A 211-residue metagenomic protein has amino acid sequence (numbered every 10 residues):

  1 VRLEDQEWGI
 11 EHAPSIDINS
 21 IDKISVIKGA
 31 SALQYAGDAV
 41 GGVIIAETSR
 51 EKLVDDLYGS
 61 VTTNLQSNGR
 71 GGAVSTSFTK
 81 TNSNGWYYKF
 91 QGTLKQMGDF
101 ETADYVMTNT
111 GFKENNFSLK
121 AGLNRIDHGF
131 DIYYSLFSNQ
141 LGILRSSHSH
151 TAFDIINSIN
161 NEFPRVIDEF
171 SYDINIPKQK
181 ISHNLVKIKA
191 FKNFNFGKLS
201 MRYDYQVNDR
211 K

Functional and structural regions predicted by a protein language model:
V1-K211: Outer-membrane beta-barrel proteins, especially TonB-dependent receptors
